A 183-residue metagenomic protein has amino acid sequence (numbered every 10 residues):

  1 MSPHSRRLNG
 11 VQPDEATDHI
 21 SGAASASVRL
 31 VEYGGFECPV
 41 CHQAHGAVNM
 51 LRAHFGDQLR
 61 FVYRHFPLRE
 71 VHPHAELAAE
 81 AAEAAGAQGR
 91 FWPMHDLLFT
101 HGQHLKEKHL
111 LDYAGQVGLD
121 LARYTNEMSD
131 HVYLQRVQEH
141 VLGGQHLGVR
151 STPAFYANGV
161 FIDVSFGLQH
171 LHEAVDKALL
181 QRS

Functional and structural regions predicted by a protein language model:
M1-Q12, S183: N-terminal targeting signals for export/organelle localization
H4, E32-G34, V40-M50, D112-S183: C-terminal cap of thioredoxin/glutaredoxin-like
G10-V28: A short beta-strand-turn-helix
Q12-P13, Q58, L97, D120 (+2 more regions): Short, functionally important structural connectors and interaction interfaces within domains
I20-S21, L105, M128, I162: Short clusters of hydrophobic/aromatic residues that line enzyme substrate/ligand-binding pockets
A26-G115, D120, T125: Structural alpha/beta surface segment adjacent to cysteine/selenocysteine redox centers across thiol/disulfide enzymes
